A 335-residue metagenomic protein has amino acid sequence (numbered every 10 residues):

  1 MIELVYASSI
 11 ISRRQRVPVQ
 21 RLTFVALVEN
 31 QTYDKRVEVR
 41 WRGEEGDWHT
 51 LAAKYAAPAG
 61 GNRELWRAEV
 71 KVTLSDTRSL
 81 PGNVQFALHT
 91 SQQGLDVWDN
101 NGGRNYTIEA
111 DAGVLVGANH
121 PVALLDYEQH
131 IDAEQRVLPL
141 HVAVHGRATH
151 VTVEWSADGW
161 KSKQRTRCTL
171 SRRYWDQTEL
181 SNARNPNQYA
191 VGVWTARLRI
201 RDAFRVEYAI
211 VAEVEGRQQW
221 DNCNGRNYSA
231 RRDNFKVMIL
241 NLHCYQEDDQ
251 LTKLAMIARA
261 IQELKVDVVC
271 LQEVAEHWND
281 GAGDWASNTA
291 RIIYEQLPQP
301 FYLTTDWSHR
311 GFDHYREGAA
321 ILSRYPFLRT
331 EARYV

Functional and structural regions predicted by a protein language model:
M1-F235: Glycan-association/targeting regions that enable binding to alpha-glucans and other polysaccharides
V19, A133, N241, F301-L303: General secondary-structure edge motif
K54, M238-L240, V269: Hydrophobic positions in the central parallel beta-sheet of the AAA+
A57, Y334-V335: Short, solvent-exposed aromatic-acidic interface loops
H89, N241, Q272: A cross-family glycoside hydrolase active-site/sugar-binding cleft signature
R232-Q250: Mobile, glycine- and charge-enriched loop segments and immediately flanking short secondary-structure elements within
E247-Y334: Active-site surface patch of divalent metal-dependent phosphodiester/phosphate bond hydrolases
